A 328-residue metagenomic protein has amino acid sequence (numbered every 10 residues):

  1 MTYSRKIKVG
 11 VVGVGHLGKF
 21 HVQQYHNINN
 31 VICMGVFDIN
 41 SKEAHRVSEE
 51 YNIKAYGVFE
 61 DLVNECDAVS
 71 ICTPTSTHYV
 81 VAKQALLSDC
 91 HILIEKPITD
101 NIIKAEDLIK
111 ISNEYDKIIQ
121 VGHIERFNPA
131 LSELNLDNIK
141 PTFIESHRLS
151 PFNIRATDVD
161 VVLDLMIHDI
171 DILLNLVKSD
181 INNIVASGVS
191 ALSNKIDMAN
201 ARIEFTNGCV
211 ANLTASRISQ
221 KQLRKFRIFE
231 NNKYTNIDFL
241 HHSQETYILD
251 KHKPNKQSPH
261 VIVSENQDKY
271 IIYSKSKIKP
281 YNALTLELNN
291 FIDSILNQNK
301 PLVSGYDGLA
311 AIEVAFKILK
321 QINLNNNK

Functional and structural regions predicted by a protein language model:
M1-Y3, A68-I71, L286-K328: C-terminal helix-rich "cap/oligomerization" subdomain common to oxidoreductases
M1-Y51, L173: N-terminal Rossmann-like dinucleotide-binding module
H21, Y51-I109: Beta-loop-alpha module in the N-terminal Rossmann-like domain of NAD(P)-dependent dehydrogenases, especially those
I53, S88-C90, Y115-I118, C209: A short helix->loop->beta-strand "cap" motif at the edges of active sites that frequently abuts
T99-A156: A contiguous active-site-proximal alpha/beta segment in oxidoreductase catalytic domains
G122-P129, F152-N183, I196-D197, G308: Mid-domain beta-loop-alpha active-site segment that forms a flexible, acidic cofactor/metal-binding surface
I124, N232-L302, K328: C-terminal glycine/acidic-rich active-site capping loop/insertion
I170-E245, Y281-N297: Contiguous beta-strand/loop segments that form the cofactor/metal-binding neighborhood of enzyme cores
